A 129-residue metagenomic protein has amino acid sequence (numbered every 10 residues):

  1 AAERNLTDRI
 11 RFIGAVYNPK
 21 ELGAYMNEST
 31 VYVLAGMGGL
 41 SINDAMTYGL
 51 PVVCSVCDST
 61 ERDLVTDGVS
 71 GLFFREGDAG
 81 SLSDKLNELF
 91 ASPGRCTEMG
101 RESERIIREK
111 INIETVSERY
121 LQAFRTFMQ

Functional and structural regions predicted by a protein language model:
A1-V16: Nucleotide-activated donor-binding/catalytic signature segment of Leloir-type glycosyltransferases, i.e., the conserved
R9, S81, E88, R95-K110 (+1 more regions): A short, well-ordered alpha-helix in the C-terminal region of glycosyltransferases
K20-E21, S41, S81: Short acidic active-site motifs
A24-M37, L50-P51: Acidic donor-binding loop of glycosyltransferase active sites
M37-G38, L50, C54-R62, E76-G77: Short glycine-rich donor-binding/catalytic loop of glycosyltransferases that coordinates the nucleotide-sugar
N43-T47, C57-G68, L72-F73: Short acidic/histidine- and often glycine-rich active-site loop of Leloir-type glycosyltransferases that engages
D67-G68, L72-A79, N87-G94: Conserved acidic donor-binding segment of nucleotide-sugar-dependent glycosyltransferases
